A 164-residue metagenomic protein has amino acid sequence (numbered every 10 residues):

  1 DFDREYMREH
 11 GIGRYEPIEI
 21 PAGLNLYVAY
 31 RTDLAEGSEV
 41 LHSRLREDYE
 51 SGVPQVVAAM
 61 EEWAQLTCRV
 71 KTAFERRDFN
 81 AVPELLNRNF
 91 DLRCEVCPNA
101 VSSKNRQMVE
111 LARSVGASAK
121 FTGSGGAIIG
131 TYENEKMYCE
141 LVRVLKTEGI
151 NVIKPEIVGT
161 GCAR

Functional and structural regions predicted by a protein language model:
D1-K120, T131-R164: C-terminal nucleotide
G125-T131: Short, small-residue alpha-helix embedded
